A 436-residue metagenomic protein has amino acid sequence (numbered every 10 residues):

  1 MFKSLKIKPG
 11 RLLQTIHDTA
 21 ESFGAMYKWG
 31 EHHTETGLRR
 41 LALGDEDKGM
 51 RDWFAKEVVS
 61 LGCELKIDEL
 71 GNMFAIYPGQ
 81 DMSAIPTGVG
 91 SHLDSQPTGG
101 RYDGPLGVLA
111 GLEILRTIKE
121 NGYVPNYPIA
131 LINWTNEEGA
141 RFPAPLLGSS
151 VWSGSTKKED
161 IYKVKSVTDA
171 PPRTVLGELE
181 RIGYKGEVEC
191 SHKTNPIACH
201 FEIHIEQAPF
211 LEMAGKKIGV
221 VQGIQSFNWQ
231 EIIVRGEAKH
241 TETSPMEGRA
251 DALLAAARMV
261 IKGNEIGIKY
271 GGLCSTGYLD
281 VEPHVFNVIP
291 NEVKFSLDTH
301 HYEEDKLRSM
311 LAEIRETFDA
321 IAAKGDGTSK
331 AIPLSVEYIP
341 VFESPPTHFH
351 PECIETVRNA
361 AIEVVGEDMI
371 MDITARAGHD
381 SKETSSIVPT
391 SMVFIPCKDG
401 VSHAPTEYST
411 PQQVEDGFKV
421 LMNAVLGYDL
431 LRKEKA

Functional and structural regions predicted by a protein language model:
K6-G100: Acidic/His- and Gly-rich active-site-bordering loop/insert found across diverse amide/peptide-bond hydrolases
L12-G30, T87-S91, M369-K419, Y428: Zn-dependent metallopeptidase/amidohydrolase metal-coordination segment
E21, A25, P171-Q222, V260-N264 (+1 more regions): Active-site-adjacent substrate-binding region of metalloamidase/peptidase-like peptide-processing proteins
G37-A42, G277-V285, S296-Y302, P333-I354 (+2 more regions): A short beta-alpha structural unit
K56, Q222-I224, H240, S244-K269 (+3 more regions): His/Asp/Glu-rich mid-to-C-terminal helical/loop segments that flank catalytic regions of hydrolases
D68, V124-P125, G186-K193, T243 (+4 more regions): Flexible, glycine/charged-enriched surface loops at secondary-structure junctions
V89, T98-E138, N228-V234, H240-I266 (+3 more regions): Alpha-helical metal-binding/catalytic segments enriched in His/Glu/Asp
E137, R141-D305: Midchain, well-structured core segments that form catalytic/ion-binding scaffolds
